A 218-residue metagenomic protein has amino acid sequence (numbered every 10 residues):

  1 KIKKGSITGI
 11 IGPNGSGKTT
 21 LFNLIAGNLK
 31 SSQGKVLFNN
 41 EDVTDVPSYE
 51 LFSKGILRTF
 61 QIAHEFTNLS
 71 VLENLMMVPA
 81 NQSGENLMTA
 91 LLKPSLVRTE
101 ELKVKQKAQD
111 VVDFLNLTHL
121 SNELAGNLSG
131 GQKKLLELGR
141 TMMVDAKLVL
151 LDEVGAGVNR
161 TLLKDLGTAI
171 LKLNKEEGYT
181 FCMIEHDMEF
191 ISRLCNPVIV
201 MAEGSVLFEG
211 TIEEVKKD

Functional and structural regions predicted by a protein language model:
I11-P13: The feature captures the beta-strand-to-loop junction immediately N-terminal to the Walker
A26: Helix-to-loop junction immediately C-terminal to a conserved catalytic motif
G34-E41, S53-K54: Conserved ABC transporter NBD signature motif
M88-L120, T168-L171: Conserved ABC ATPase "signature" region
L124-L128: Conserved ABC ATPase signature
E153-V154: Walker B catalytic motif
